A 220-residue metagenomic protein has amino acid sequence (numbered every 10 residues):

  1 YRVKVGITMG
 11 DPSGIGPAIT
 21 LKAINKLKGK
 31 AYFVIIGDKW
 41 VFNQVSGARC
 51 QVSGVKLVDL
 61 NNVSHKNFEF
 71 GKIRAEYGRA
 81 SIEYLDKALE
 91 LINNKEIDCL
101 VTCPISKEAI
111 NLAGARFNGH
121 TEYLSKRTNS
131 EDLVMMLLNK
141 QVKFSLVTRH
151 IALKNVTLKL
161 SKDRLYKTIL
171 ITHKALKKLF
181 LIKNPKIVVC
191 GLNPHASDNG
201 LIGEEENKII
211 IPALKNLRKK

Functional and structural regions predicted by a protein language model:
Y1-H120, D163-K220: Contiguous, glycine/small-aliphatic-enriched amphipathic segments in soluble metabolic enzymes
I35, D59, M135-L138, L146: Structural signal for conserved beta-strand scaffold positions within catalytic alpha/beta enzyme cores
L112-V134: Glycine/threonine-rich beta-strand-loop-alpha-helix active-site module that forms ligand/phosphate-binding
E122, E131, S145, T157 (+2 more regions): Short, surface-exposed, charged/polar-biased interaction segments
D132, Q141-K143, K183: A generic structural signal for well-ordered coil/turn residues at beta-strand boundaries that shape enzyme active-site
L137-K167: Ligand-binding beta-strand-loop-alpha-helix segment within the catalytic cores of soluble metabolic enzymes
